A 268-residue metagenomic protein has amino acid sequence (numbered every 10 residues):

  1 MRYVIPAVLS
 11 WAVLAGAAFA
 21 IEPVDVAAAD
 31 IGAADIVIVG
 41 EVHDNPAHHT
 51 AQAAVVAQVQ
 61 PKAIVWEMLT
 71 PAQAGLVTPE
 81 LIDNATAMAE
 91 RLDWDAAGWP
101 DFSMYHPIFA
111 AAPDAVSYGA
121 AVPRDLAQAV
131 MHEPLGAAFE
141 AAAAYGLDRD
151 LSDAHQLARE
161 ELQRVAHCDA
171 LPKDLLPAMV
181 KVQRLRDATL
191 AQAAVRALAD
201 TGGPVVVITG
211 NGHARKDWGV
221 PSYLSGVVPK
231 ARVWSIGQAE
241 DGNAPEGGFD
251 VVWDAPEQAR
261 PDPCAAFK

Functional and structural regions predicted by a protein language model:
Y3-D35: N- or domain-start disorder-to-order transition segments that initiate the globular core
A28, H49-V56, Y105-F109, A188-A191 (+2 more regions): Extracytoplasmic/secreted envelope proteins and their assembly/folding machinery, especially bacterial periplasmic
V37-G40, V206-T209: Short hydrophobic beta-strand that contains or immediately precedes a catalytic carboxylate
V42-N45, L69-Q73, P123-A127, N211-R215 (+1 more regions): Solvent-exposed loop/turn segments at secondary-structure junctions within structured extracellular/periplasmic domains
H49-A51, P71-P79: Membrane-embedded segments
A63-L69, W234-Q238: Short internal beta-strands
L76-A197: A substrate-binding/cap region within the structured catalytic cores of diverse enzymes
T189-L198, V206, H213-K268: C-terminal regions of proteins
